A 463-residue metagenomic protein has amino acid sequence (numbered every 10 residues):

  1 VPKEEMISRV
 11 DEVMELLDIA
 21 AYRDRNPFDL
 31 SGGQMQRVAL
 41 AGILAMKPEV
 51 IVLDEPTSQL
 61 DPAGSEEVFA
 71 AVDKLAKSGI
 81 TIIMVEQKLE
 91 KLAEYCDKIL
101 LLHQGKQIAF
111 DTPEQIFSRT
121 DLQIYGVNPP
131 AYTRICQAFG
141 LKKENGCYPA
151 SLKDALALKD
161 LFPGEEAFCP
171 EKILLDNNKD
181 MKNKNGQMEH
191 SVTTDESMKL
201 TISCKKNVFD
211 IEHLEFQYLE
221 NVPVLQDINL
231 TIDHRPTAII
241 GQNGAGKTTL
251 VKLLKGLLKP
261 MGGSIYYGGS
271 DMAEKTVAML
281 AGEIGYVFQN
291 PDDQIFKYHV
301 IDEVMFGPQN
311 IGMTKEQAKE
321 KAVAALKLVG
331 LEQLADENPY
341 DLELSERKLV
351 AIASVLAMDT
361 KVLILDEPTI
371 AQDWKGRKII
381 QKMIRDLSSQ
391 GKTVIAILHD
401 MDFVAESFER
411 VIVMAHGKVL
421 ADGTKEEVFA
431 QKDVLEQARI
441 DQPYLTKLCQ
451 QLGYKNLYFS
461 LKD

Functional and structural regions predicted by a protein language model:
E5-A21, E316-L334: Conserved ABC ATPase "signature" region
N26-L30, Q34, N338-L342, E346: Conserved ABC ATPase signature
I51-D54, L363-D366: Catalytic Walker B motif of ABC-type/P-loop ATPase nucleotide-binding domains
E86-Q87, L398-H399: H-loop/switch region of ABC-family ATPase nucleotide-binding domains
Q104-G105, H416-G417: Conserved ABC ATPase "signature" C-loop
K255: Helix-to-loop junction immediately C-terminal to a conserved catalytic motif
G263-D271, L280: Conserved ABC transporter NBD signature motif
